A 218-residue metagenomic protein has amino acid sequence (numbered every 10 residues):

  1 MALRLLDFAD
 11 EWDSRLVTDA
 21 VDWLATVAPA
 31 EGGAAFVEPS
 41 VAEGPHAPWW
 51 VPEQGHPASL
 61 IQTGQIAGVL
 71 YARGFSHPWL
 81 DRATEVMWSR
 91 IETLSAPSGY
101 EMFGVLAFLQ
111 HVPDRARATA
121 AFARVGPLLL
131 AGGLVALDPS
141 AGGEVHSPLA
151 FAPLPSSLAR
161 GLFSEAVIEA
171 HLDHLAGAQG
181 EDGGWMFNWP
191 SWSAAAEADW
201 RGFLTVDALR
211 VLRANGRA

Functional and structural regions predicted by a protein language model:
M1-A218: Preference for long, amphipathic alpha-helical scaffolds in soluble/luminal domains and all-alpha bundles
